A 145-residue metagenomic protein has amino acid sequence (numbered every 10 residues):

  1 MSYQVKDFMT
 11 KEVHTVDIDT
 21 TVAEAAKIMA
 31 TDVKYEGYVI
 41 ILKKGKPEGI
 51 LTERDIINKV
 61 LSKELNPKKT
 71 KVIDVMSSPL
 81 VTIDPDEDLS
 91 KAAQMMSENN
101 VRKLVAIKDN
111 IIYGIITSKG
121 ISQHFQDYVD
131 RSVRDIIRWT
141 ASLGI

Functional and structural regions predicted by a protein language model:
M1-K11, T52-T82, D86-S97, I115-I145: Tandem CBS (Bateman) regulatory domains
M1-T31, Y35-Y38, K44-E48: A positional/architectural concept
T15-Y35, T82-N100, I107, F125: The conserved cystathionine-beta-synthase
M29-V33, V39-D55, M96, L104-G120: A glycine-centered beta-loop-beta connector
